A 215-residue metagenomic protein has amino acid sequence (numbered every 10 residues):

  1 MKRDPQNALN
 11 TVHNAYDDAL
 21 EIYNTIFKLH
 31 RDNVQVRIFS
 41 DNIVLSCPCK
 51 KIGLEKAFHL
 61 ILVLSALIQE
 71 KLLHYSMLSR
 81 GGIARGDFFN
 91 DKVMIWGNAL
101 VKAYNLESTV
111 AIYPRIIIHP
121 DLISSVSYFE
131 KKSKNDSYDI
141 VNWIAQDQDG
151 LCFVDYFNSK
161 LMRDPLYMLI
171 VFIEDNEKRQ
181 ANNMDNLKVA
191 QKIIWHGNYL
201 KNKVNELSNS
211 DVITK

Functional and structural regions predicted by a protein language model:
M1-V63, L67, H74: Catalytic NTP-binding/metal-coordinating core of nucleotidyl cyclase/transferase enzymes
K2-Q6, P48, D91-V101, S127-F129: A short acidic (Asp/Glu
Q35, S79-R80, M94-I95: Short, surface-exposed helix-loop/turn micro-motifs enriched in polar/charged residues
P48-L54, G82-M94: Catalytic strand-loop-helix junctions within cyclic-nucleotide turnover domains
E55-F58, L62, N90-E107: Catalytic-core segments of nucleotide cyclases and related cyclic-nucleotide turnover enzymes
E70, H74-S76, R80-G81, R85 (+1 more regions): Catalytic/regulatory signature loops of cyclic-dinucleotide turnover enzymes and related class III nucleotidyl cyclases
Y113-K215: Intrinsically disordered, glycine/charged-rich C-terminal tails and inter-domain linkers that flank nucleotidyl cyclase
